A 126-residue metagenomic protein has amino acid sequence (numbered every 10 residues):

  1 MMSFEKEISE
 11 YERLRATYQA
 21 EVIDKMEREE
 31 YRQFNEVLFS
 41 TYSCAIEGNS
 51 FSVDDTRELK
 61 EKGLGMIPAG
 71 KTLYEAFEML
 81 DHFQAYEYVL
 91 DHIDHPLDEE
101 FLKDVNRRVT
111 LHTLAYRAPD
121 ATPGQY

Functional and structural regions predicted by a protein language model:
M1-Y126: FIC/Doc superfamily catalytic core
